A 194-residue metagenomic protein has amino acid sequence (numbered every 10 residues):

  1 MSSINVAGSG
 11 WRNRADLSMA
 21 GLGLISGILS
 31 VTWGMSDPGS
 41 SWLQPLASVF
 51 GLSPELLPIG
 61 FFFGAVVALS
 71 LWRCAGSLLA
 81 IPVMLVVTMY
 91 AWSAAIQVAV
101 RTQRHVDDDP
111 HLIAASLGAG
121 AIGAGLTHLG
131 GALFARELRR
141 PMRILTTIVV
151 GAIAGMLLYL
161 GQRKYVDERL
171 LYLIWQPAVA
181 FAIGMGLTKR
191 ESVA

Functional and structural regions predicted by a protein language model:
S2-A194: Juxtamembrane/disordered regions of integral membrane proteins
